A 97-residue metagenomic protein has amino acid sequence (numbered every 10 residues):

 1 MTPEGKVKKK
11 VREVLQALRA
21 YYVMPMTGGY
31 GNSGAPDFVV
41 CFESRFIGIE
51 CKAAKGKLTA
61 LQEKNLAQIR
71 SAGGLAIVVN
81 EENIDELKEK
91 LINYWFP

Functional and structural regions predicted by a protein language model:
M1-P97: Catalytic phosphate/metal-binding cores of nucleic-acid and nucleotide-processing enzymes, i.e., regions that mediate
